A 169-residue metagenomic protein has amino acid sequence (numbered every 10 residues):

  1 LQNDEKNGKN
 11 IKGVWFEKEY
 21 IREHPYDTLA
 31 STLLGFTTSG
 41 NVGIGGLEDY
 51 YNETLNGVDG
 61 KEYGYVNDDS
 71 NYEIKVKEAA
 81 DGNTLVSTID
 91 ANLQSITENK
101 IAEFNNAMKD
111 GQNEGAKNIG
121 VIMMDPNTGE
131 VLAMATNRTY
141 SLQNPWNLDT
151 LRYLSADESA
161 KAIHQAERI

Functional and structural regions predicted by a protein language model:
L1-G82, N99, N106: Small/polar-residue-rich segments within soluble enzyme cores
W15-E17, T32-F36, V86-T88, G120-M124 (+1 more regions): Soluble periplasmic/extracytoplasmic beta-strand elements of cell-envelope proteins
E73-A79, A91, S95-I169: Short pre-catalytic segments that frame enzyme active sites
